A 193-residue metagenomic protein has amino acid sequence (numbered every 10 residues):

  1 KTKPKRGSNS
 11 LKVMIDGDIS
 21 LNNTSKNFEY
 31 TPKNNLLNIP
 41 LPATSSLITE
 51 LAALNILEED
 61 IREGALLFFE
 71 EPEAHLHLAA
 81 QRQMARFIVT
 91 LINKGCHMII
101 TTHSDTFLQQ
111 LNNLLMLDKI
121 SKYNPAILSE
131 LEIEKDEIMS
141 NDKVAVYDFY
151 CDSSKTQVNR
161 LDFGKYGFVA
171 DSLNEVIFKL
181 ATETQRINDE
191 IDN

Functional and structural regions predicted by a protein language model:
K1-L66, K94, K135-N193: Phosphate-coordinating catalytic segments in nucleotide- and nucleic-acid-processing enzymes
E70-P72: Walker B catalytic acidic pair
Q83-A85: Conserved hydrophobic alpha-helix in the ABC-type ATPase nucleotide-binding domain
H97-T101, L111: Conserved H-loop
T102-T106: Conserved H-loop
Q110, M116-N141: Mixed-charge, low-complexity intrinsically disordered segments
